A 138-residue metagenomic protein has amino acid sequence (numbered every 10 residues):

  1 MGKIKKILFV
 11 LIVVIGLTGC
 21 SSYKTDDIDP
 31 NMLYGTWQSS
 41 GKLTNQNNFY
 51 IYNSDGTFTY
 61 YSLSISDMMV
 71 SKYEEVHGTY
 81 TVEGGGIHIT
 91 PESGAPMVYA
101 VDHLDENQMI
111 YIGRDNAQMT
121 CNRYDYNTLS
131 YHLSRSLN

Functional and structural regions predicted by a protein language model:
M1-C20: Sec-dependent bacterial lipoprotein signal peptides
C20-H77, E83-N138: Lipid interaction determinants
